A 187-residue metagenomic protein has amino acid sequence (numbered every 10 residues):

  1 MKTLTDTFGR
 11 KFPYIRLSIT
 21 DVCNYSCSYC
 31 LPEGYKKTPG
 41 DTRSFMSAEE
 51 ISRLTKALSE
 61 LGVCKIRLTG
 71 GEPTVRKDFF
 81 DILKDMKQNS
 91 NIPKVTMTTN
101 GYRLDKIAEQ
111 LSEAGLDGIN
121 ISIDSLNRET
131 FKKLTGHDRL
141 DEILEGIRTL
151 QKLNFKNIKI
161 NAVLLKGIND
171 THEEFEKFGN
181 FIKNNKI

Functional and structural regions predicted by a protein language model:
M1-T7: A detector for short, charged/polar N-terminal pre-domain segments
T3, K37-T38, T42, T130 (+1 more regions): Short coil/turn segments at secondary-structure junctions
T7-M46: Canonical Radical SAM [4Fe-4S] cluster-binding loop centered on the CxxxCxxC motif and its immediate flanking residues
D21-V22, S26, L31-G34, G62 (+4 more regions): Conserved functional loop/turn residues at catalytic and ligand-binding sites
F45-A48, H137: Short, conserved loop/turn and helix-capping segments at secondary-structure boundaries that abut family-defining
S52-R67, V75-F181: Radical SAM/AdoMet-radical enzyme domain recognition
E72: Conserved G/P- and acidic residue-centered "switch" motifs that form tight phosphate/ATP-binding loops in soluble
N91, K186-I187: Glycine-centered tight turns that cap/initiate beta-strands
